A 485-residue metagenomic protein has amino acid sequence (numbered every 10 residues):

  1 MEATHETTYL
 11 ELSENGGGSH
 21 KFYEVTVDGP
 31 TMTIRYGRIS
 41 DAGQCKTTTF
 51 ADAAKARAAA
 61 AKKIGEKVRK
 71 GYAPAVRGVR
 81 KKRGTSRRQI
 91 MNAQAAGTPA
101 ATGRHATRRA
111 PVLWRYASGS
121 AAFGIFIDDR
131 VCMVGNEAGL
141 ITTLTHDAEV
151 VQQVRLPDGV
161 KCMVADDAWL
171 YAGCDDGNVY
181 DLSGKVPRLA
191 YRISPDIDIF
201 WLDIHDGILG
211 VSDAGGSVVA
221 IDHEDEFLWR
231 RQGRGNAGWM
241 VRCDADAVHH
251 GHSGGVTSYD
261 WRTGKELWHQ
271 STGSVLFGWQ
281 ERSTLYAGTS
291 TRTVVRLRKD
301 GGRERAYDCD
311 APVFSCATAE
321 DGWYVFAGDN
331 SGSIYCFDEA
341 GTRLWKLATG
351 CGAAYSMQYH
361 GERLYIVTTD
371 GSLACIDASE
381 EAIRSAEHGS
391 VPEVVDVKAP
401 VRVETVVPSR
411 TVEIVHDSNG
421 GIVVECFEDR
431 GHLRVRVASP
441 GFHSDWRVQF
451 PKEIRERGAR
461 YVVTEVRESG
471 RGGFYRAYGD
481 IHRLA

Functional and structural regions predicted by a protein language model:
A96-S120: A short helix->beta-strand "capping" segment at the edge of beta-propeller domains
A110-A117, E149-V154, V186-I193, E226-Q232 (+4 more regions): A short beta-strand motif characteristic of beta-propeller blades
L113-G139: Beta-strand-rich domains and repeat architectures in extracellular enzymes and scaffolds, especially beta-propellers
S120-F126, D158-D167, D196-I204, G235-D244 (+3 more regions): Repeated scaffold domains used in trafficking and secretory/extracellular systems, primarily beta-propellers
C351-A399: Blade-level signature of beta-propeller repeat domains, shared across WD40, Kelch, NHL, RCC1 and BNR/Asp-box propellers
V406-G431, V463: Structural detector for short beta-strands of small beta-barrel domains
R436-E456: Beta-strand/loop nucleic-acid-binding surfaces
E468-A485: OB-fold/S1-family single-stranded nucleic acid-binding modules
